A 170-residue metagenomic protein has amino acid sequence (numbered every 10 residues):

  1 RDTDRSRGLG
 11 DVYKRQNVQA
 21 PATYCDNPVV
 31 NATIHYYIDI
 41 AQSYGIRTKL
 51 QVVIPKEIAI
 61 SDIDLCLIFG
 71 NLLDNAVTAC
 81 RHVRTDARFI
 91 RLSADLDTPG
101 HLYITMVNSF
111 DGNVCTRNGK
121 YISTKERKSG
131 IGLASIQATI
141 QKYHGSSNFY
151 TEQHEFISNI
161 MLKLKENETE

Functional and structural regions predicted by a protein language model:
D2-Y13: Single conserved hydrophobic/aromatic residue that forms the stacking wall/gate of nucleotide- or nucleobase-binding
A22, K49-I68: Conserved short strand/loop->alpha-helix "switch" segment adjacent to the catalytic nucleotide/phosphoryl-transfer site
D26-Y44: Short beta-to-alpha transition helix within the HATPase_c
D62-T85: Conserved ATP-binding N-box helix of the HATPase_c
A87-G100: Short beta-strand/loop element within the Bergerat-fold HATPase_c
G100-G130: Glycine-rich/acidic phosphate-handling loop/turn and adjacent ATP-lid/helix of nucleotide-binding kinase/ATPase domains
H144-H154: Glycine-rich ATP-binding loops of the HATPase_c
